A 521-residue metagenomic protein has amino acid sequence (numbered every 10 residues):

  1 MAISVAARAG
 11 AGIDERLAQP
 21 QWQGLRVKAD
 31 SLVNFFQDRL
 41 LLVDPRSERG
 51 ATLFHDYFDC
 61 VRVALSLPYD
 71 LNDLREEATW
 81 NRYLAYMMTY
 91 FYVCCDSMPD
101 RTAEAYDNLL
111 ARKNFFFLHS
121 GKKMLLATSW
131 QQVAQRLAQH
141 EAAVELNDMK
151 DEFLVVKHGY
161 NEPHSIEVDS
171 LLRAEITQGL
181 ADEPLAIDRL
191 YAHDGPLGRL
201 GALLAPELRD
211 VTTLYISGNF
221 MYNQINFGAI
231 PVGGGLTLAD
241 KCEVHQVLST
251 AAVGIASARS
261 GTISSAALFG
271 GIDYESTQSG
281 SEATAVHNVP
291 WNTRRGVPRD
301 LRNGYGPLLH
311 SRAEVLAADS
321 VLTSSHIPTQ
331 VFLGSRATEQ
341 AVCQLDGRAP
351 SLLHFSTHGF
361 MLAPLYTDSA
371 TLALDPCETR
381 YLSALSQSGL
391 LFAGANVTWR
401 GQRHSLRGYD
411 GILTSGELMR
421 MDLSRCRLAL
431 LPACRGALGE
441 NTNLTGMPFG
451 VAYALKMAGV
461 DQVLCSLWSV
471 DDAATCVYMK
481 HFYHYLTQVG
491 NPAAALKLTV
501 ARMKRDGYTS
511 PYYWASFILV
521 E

Functional and structural regions predicted by a protein language model:
A2-I187, T212-G234, L444, Y453: Alpha-helical solenoid repeat scaffolds used for protein-protein interaction
M124-D182, R189-E521: Catalytic cores of enzymes
